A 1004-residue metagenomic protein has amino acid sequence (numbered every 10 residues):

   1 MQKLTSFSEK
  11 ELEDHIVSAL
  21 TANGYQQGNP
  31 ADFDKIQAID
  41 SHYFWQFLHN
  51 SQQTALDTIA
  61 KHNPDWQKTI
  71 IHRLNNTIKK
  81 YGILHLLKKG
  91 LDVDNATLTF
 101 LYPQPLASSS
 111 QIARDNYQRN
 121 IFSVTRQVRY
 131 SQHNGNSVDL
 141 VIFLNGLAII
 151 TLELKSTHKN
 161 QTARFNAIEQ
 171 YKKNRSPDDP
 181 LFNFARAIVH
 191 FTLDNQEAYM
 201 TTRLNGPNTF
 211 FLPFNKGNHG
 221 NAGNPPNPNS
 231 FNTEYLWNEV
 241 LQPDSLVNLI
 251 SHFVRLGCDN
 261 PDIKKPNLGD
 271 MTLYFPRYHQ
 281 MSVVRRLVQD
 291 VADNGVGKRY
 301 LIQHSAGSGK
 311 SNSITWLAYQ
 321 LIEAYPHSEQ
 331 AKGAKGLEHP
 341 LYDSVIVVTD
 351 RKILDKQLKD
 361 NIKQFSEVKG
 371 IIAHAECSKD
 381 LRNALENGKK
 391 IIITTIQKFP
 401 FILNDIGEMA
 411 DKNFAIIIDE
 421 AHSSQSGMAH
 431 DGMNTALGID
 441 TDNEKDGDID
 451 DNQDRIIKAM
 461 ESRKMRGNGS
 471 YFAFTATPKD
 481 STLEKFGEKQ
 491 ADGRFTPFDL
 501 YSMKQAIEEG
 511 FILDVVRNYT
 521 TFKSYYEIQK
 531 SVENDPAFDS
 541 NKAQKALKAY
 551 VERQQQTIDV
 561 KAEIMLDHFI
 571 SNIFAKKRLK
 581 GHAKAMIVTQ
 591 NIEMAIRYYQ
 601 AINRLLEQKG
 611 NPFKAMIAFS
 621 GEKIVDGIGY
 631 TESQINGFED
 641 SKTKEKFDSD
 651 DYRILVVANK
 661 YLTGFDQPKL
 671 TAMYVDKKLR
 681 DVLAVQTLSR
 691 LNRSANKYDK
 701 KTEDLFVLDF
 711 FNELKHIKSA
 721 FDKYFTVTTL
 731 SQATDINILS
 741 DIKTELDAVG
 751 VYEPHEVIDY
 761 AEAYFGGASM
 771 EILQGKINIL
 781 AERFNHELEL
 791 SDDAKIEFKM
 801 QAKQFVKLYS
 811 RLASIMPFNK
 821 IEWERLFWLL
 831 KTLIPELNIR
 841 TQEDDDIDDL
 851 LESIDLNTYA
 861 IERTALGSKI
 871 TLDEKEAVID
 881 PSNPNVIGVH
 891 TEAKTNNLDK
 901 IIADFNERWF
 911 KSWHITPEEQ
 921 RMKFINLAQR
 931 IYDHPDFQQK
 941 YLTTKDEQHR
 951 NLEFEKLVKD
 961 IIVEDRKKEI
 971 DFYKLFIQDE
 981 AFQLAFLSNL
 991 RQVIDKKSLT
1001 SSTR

Functional and structural regions predicted by a protein language model:
Q2-S344, I353, Q357-V368, Q397 (+3 more regions): ATP-dependent helicase/translocase motor core
S18, A22, Q52, D57-T69 (+9 more regions): Catalytic cores and motor modules of nucleic-acid processing enzymes
N227-T233, S481-H582, Y599: Interdomain helical connector at the RecA1-RecA2 junction of SF1/SF2 helicase-like NTPases
K363-N404: Inter-Walker segment of RecA-like/P-loop motor cores
K389-E420, S424-T435, D442, N452-E461 (+2 more regions): Conserved RecA-like ASCE ATPase "motif II neighborhood" in helicase/translocase motors
S426-V515: Post-DEXD/H (motif II) to motif III coupling segment of the RecA-like Helicase ATP-binding lobe
K548-V657: Conserved C-terminal RecA-like helicase domain
R690-K723: Conserved segment of the helicase C-terminal RecA-like domain
